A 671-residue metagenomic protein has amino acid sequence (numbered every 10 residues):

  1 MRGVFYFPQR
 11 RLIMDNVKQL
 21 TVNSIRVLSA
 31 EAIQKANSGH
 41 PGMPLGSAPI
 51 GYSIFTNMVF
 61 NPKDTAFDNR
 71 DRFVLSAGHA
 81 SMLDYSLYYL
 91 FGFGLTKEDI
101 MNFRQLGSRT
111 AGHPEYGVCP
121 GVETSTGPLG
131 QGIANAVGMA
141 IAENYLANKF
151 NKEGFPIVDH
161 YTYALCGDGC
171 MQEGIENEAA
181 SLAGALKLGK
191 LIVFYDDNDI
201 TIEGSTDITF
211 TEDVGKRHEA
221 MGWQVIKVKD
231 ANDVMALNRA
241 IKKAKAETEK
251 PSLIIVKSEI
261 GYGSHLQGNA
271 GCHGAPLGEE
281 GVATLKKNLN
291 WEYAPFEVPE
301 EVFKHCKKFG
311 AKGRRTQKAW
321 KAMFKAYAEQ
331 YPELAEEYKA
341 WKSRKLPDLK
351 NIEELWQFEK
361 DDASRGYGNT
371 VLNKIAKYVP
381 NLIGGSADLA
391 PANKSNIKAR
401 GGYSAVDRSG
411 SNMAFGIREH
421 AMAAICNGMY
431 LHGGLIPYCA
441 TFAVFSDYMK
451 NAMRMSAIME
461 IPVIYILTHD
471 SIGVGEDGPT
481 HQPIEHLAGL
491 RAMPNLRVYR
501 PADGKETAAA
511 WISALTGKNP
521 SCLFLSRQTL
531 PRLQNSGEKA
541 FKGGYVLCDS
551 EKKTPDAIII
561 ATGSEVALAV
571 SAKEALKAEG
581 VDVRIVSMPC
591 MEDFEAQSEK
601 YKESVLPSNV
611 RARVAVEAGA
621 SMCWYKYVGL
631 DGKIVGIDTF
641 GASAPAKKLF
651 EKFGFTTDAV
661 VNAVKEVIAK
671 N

Functional and structural regions predicted by a protein language model:
M1-I13: Short, Lys/Arg-enriched N-terminal segments with co-localized hydrophobic residues within the first ~10-30 amino acids
D15-V27, N57-F60, T96-V118, A390-S404 (+2 more regions): Acidic-glycine-rich active-site phosphate/pyrophosphate-binding loop
V22-S38, D196-N198: N-terminal capping segment at the start of a domain
A36-A48, F73-H79, R104, P114-N135 (+9 more regions): Active-site nucleophile and cofactor-binding loops and adjacent substrate-binding regions of central metabolic enzymes
G46-L186, N396-I397, M429: Cofactor-binding active-site loop characterized by glycine-rich and histidine/acidic residues
N61, N144-G154, L431-Y448, V463 (+2 more regions): Glycine-rich phosphate/pyrophosphate-binding loops and their adjacent beta-strand/loop elements at enzyme active sites
Q105-G117, N135, I141, Y145-D159 (+5 more regions): Thiamine diphosphate
F324-P462, N519, K539-V546, T554 (+4 more regions): Non-catalytic terminal/interface segments that mediate subunit docking, oligomerization, and allosteric communication
